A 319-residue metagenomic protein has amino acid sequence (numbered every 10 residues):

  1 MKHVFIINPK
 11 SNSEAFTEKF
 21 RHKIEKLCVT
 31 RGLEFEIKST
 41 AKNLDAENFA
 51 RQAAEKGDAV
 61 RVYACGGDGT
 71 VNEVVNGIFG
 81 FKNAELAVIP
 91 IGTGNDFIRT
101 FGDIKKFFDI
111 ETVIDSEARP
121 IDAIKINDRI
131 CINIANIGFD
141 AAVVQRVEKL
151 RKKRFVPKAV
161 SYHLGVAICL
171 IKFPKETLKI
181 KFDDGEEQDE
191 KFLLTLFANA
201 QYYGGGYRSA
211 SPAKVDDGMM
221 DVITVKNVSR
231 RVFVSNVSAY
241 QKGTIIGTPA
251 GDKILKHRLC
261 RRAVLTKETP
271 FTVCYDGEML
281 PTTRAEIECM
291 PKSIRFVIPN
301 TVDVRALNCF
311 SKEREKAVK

Functional and structural regions predicted by a protein language model:
M1-V62, D303, F310-K319: ATP/NTP phosphate-donor binding region
P9, C65-G67, I91: Glycine-rich beta-strand-to-loop/alpha-helix junction loops that act as flexible
E18, F182-D184, D189, K214 (+1 more regions): ATP/nucleoside-binding phosphotransfer catalytic cores, i.e., glycine-rich phosphate-binding loops
R31, G80-L193, F197: Catalytic core of DAGKc-family lipid kinases
T70-N83: Short Gly/Thr/Asp-enriched flexible loops that form oxyanion-binding sites at enzyme active sites
R129-N136, E190-A198, Y203-G204, D221-T224 (+3 more regions): Short hydrophobic-aromatic micro-motifs
D140, L196-A210, M279: Glycine-rich phosphate/pyrophosphate-binding beta-alpha loops
R151-S161, S211-V232: Gly/Ser/Thr-rich active-site loops/lids in small-molecule metabolic enzymes that frequently grip phosphoryl groups
